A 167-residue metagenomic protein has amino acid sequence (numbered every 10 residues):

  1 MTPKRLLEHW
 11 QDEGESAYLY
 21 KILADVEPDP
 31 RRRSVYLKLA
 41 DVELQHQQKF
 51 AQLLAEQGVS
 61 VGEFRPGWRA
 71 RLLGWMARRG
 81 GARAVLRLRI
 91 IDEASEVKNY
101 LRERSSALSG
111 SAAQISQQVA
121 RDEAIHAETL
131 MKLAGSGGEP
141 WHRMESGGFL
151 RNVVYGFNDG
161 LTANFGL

Functional and structural regions predicted by a protein language model:
M1-V153, N164-F165: Non-heme di-metal
N158, T162-L167: Hydrophobic alpha-helical transmembrane segments of small proteolipidic membrane proteins, enriched in energy-coupled
